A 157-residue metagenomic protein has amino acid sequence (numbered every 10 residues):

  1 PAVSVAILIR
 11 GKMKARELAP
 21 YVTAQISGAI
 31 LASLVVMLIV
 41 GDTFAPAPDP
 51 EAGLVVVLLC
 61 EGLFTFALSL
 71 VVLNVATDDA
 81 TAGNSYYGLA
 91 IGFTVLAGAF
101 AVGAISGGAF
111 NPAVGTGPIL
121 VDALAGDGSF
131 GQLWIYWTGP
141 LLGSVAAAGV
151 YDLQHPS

Functional and structural regions predicted by a protein language model:
P1-S157: Membrane-interface helix-loop junctions and terminal tails of multi-pass membrane proteins
